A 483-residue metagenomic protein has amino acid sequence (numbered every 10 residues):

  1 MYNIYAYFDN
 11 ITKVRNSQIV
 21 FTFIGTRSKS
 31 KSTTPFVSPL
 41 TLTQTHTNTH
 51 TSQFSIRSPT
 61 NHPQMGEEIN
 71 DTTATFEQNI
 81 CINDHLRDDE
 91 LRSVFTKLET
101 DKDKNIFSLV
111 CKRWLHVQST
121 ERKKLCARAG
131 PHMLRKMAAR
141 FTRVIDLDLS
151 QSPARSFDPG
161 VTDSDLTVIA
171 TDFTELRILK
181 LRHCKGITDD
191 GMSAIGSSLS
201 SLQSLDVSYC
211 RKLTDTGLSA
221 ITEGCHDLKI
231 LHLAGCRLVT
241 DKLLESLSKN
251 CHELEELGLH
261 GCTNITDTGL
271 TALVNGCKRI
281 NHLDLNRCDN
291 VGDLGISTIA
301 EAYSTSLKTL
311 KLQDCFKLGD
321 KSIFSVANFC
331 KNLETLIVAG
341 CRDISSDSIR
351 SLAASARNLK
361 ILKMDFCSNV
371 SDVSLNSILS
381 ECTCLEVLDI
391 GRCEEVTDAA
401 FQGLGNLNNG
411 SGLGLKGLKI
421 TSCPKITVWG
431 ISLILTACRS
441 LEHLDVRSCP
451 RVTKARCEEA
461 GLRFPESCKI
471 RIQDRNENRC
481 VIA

Functional and structural regions predicted by a protein language model:
Y2-H46, H50-I178, R182-G196, S201 (+8 more regions): N-terminal adaptor-interaction module of cullin-RING ubiquitin ligase components
Y2-T43, S52-F76, N250, D267 (+3 more regions): C-terminal capping region of solenoid repeat domains
C81, R155, I280, N409-G414: Intrinsically disordered, low-complexity coil segments
D84, D88-D89, D103, D146-D148 (+19 more regions): Acidic side chains
E121-K123, I145, T167, R177-K180 (+14 more regions): Structural register of leucine-rich repeats
R155-F157, K185, R211, R237 (+5 more regions): Short, small-residue-enriched loops and turns at beta-alpha junctions that line or gate enzyme active sites
T216, H226-L238, K242, N250-L257 (+4 more regions): Alpha-helical scaffolds that organize eukaryotic protein assemblies
